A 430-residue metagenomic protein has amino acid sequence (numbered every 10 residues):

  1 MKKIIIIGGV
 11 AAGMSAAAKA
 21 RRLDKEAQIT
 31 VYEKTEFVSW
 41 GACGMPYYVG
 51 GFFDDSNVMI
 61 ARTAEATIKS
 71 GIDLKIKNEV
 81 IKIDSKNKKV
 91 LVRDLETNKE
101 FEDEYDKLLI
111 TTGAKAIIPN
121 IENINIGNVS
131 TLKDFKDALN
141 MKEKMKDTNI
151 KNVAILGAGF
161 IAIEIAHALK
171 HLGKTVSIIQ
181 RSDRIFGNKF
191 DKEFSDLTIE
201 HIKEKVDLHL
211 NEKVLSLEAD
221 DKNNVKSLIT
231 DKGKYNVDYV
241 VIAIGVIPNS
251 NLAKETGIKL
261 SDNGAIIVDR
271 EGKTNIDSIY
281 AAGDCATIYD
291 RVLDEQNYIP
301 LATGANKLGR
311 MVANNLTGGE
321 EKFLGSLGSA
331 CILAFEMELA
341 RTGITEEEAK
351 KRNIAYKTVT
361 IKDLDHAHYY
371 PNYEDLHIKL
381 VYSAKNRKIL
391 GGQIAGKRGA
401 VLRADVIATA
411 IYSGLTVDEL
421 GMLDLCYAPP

Functional and structural regions predicted by a protein language model:
M1-K77, A166-F190: Beta1-alpha1 glycine-rich phosphate/pyrophosphate-binding loop at the start of Rossmann-like nucleotide-binding domains
I7, D103-G113, Y235-G245, G309 (+1 more regions): Short hydrophobic core segments
I7-A11, S15, R21-E26, K34-T35 (+3 more regions): Flexible, glycine-rich terminal cap/loop adjacent to redox cofactors in electron-transfer oxidoreductases
V10-G13, G159-A162, A313: Catalytic nucleophile loop
E26-Q28, K69-E96, D103, H171-R270: A Rossmann-like FAD-binding core segment of flavoenzymes
M59-I60, N152-A154, F160-S216, I299-A305 (+1 more regions): Rossmann-like dinucleotide-binding cores of NAD(P)H-dependent redox enzymes
I110-L172, L208, D262, V268-R270: Glycine-rich dinucleotide-binding loop and its adjacent helix/turn
N125-N149, N224-S227, K234-N315, V406 (+1 more regions): FAD-site-proximal beta/loop scaffold in flavoenzymes
